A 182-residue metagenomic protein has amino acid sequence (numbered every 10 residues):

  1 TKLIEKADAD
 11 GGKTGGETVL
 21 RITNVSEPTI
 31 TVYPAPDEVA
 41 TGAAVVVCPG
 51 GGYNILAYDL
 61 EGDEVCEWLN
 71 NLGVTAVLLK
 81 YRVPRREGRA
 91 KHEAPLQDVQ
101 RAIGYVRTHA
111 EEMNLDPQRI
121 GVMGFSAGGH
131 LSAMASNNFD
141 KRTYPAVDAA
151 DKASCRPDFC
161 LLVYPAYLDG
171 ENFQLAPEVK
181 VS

Functional and structural regions predicted by a protein language model:
T1-S182: Alpha/beta-hydrolase superfamily serine-hydrolase fold, recognizing
